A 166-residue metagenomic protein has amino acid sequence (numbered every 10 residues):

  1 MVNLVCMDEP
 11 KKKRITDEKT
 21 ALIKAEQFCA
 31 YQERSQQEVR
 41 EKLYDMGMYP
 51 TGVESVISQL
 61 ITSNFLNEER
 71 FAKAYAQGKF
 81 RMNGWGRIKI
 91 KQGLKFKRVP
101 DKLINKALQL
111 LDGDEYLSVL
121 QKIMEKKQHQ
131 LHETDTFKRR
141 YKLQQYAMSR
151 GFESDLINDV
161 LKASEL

Functional and structural regions predicted by a protein language model:
M1-L166: An alpha-helical, amphipathic repeat domain used for nucleic-acid recognition, typified by the mTERF helical solenoid
